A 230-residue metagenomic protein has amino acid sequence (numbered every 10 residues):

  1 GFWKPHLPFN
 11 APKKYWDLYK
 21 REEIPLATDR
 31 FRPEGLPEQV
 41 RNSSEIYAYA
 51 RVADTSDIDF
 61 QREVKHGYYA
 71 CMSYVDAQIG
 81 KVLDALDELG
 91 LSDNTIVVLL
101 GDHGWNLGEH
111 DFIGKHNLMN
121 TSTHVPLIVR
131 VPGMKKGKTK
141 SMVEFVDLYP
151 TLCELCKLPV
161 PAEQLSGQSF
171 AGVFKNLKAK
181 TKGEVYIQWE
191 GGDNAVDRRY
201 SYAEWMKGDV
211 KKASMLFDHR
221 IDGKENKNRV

Functional and structural regions predicted by a protein language model:
G1-N94, V98-M142, L155-L158, A162-Q164: Active-site-proximal cap/lid insertion segments
L18-Y19, V173, W205, R229: Residues that scaffold the ATP/ADP-binding catalytic core of kinase and kinase-like folds
E63-A70, S214, K224-K227: Positions in alpha-helical segments
H103-E109, R130, K135, S141-K224: C-terminal cap/loop subdomain of S1 sulfatases and analogous C-terminal strand-loop tails that border
H110-F112, N226-R229: Short acidic, glycine/proline-rich loop/turn micro-motifs
S141, R229-V230: Composition- and surface-driven signal marking solvent-exposed, interaction-prone regions in large proteins
